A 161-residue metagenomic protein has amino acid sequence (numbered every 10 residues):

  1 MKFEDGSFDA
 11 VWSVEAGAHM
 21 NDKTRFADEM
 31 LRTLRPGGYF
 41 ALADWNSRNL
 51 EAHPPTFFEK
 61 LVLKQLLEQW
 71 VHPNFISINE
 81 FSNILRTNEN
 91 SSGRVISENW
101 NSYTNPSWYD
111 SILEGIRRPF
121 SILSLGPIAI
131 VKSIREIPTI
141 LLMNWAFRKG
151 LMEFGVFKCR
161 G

Functional and structural regions predicted by a protein language model:
M1-V11: A short acidic, Gly/Pro-enriched loop at the edge of an enzyme's catalytic core that lines a small-molecule cofactor
A10-D22: A short SAM/SAH-binding and catalytic strip from SAM-dependent methyltransferases
N21, R35, R86: Short conserved AdoMet
D22-K23, A52-P54: Conserved catalytic-core motifs of eukaryotic protein kinase domains, centered on the activation segment
T24-Y39: A short glycine-rich, Lys/Arg-flanked "PGG" loop and its adjoining helix->strand segment in the class I
L42-D44: Acidic carboxylate diad motif detector
N46-N49, H72-N74: Short, catalytically relevant binding-site loops at active-site mouths
P54-F154, R160-G161: Substrate-binding/catalytic lobe of Class I Rossmann-like enzymes that use SAM or dcSAM, i.e., the mid-to-C-terminal
